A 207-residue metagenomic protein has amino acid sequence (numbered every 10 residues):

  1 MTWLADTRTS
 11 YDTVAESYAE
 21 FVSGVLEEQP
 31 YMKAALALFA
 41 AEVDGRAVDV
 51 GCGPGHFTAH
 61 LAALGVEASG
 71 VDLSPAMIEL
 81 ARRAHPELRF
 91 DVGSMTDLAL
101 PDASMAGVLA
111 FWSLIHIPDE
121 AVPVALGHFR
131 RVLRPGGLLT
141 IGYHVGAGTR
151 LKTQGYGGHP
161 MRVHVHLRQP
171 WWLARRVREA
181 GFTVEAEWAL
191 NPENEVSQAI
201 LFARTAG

Functional and structural regions predicted by a protein language model:
M1-V43, A147: Conserved class I S-adenosyl-L-methionine
R46-D97: Class I SAM-dependent methyltransferase SAM/SAH-binding core
T96-V108: A short acidic, Gly/Pro-enriched loop at the edge of an enzyme's catalytic core that lines a small-molecule cofactor
A106-A121: A short SAM/SAH-binding and catalytic strip from SAM-dependent methyltransferases
P123-P135: A short glycine-rich, Lys/Arg-flanked "PGG" loop and its adjoining helix->strand segment in the class I
L138-L167: Conserved class I S-adenosyl-L-methionine
V165-A180: Short alpha-helix
A189-G207: Core SAM-dependent methyltransferase catalytic element
